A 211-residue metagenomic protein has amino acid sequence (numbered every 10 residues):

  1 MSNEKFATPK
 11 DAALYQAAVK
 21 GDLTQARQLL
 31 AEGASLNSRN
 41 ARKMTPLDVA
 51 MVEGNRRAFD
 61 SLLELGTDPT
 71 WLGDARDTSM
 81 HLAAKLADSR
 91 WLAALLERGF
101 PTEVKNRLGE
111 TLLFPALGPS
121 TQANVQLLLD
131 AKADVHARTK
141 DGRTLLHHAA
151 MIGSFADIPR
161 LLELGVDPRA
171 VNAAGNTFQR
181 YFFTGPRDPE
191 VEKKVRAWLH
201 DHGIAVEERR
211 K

Functional and structural regions predicted by a protein language model:
M1-A13, A131, L164-R169, A173-N176 (+1 more regions): Ankyrin-repeat-protein effector appendages
A12-Q28: Alpha-helical segment of the N-proximal tetratricopeptide repeat
Q16-G21, V49-N55, L82-D88, P115-T121 (+2 more regions): Ankyrin repeat A-helix N-terminal signature
Q25, R57-A58, R90-W91, A123-N124 (+2 more regions): Conserved ankyrin/ankyrin-like repeat signature
R27-S35, D60-D68, A93-P101, Q126-D134 (+2 more regions): Ankyrin repeat domain, specifically the short helix-to-loop turn at the C-terminus of the second helix of each repeat
F59, E64-A93, E97-P101, N106-E110 (+1 more regions): A generic tandem-repeat structural signature
